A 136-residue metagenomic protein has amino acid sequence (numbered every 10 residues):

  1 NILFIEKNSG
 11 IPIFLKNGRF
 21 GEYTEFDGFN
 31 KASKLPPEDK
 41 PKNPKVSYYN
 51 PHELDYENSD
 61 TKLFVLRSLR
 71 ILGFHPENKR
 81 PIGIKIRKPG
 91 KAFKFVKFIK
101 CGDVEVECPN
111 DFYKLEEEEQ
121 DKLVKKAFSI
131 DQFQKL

Functional and structural regions predicted by a protein language model:
N1-L136: Basic, low-complexity terminal or inter-domain segments flanking catalytic cores
